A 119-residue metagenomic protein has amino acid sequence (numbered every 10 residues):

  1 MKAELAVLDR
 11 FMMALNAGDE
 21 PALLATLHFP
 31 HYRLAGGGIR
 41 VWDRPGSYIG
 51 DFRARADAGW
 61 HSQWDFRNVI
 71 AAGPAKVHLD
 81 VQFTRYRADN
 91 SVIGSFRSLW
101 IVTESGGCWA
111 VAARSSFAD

Functional and structural regions predicted by a protein language model:
M1-D19, T26: Short, aromatic-enriched amphipathic alpha-helices that serve as compact interaction elements
E20-A71: A solvent-exposed, acidic/Ser-Thr-rich amphipathic alpha-helical stretch
L27-H28, F83-R85, S115: Short beta-strand segments enriched in hydrophobic/aromatic residues within well-folded beta-rich domains
W64-I70, F83-R85, R97-T103: Hydrophobic/aromatic beta-strand elements that line small-molecule binding cavities or substrate pockets in beta-rich
G73-F83: A short hydrophobic beta-strand element
I93-D119: Short beta-strand edge/turn micro-motifs at domain boundaries
